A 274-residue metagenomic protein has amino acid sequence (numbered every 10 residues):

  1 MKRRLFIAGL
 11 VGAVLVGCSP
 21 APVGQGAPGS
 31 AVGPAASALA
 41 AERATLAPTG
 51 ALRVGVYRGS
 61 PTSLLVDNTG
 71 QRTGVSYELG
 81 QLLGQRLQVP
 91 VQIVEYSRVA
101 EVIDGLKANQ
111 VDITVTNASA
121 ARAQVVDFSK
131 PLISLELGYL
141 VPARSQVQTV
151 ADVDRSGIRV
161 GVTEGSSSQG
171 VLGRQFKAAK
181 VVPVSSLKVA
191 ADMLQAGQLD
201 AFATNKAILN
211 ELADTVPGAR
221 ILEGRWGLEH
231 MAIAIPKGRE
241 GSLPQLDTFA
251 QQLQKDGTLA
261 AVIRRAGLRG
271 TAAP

Functional and structural regions predicted by a protein language model:
V14-G17: C-terminal motif of bacterial Sec signal peptides marking the signal peptidase cleavage site
S19-A21, A27-S37, G74-R86, A151-R159 (+3 more regions): Extended ligand-binding regions for polar small-molecule ligands
G26-N117, R265: Extracytoplasmic small-molecule ligand-binding "clamshell" domains of the periplasmic binding protein/Venus flytrap
A51-V56, A151-S168, K180: Short loop->beta-strand "edge-of-pocket" segments that line small-molecule binding or catalytic clefts across diverse
R53, V89-P90, K107-T116, I158-R159 (+2 more regions): Alpha-to-beta junction loops
R58, I133-R144, K206, N210-Q251 (+1 more regions): Periplasmic-binding protein-like
Q81, Q85, P90-D154, R220-R225: Acidic, polar ligand-binding/catalytic clefts
I93-D104, Q148, V182-D192, A196 (+1 more regions): Short helix-initiation/N-cap motifs at beta->coil->alpha
